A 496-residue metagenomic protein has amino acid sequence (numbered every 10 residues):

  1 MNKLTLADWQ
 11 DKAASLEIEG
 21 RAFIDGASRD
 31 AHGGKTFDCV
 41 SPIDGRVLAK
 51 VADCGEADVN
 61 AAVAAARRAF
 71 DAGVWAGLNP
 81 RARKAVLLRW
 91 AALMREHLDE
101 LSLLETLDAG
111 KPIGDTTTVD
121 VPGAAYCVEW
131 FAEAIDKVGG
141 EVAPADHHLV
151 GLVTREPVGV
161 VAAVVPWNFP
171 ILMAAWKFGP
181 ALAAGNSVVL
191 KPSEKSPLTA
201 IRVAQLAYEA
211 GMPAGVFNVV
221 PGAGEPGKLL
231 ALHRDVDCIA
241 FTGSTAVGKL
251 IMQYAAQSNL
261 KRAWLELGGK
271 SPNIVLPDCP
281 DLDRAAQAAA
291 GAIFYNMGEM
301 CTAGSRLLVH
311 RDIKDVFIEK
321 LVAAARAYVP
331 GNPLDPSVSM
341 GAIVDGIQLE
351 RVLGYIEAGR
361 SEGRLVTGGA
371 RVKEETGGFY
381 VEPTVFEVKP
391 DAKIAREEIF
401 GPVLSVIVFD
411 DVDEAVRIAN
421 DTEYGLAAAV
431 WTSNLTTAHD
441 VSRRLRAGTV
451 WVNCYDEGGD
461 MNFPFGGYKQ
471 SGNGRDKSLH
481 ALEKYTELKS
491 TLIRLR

Functional and structural regions predicted by a protein language model:
M1-V51, A85-R89, G139-V164, W264-L267 (+2 more regions): Terminal low-complexity tails and localization/encapsulation signals of metabolic enzymes
D38, A52, A76, V219 (+3 more regions): A structural signal for short, well-ordered beta-strand elements
G45, R83, E105, V128 (+9 more regions): Residue-level signal for inorganic ion chemistry
R46-A49, M212, V236, I274 (+4 more regions): Conserved C-terminal structural/oligomerization subdomain of aldehyde/semialdehyde dehydrogenase
L48-V138: Glycine-rich loop-to-alpha-helix module at the N-terminal edge of alpha/beta enzyme cores
F70, V74, A91-L98, S102 (+17 more regions): Structural signal for hydrophobic packing residues in well-ordered secondary-structure cores of soluble enzyme domains
G139-R284, F409: Rossmann-like NAD(P) dinucleotide-binding subdomain of oxidoreductase/dehydrogenase enzymes
A246-K389, V452: ALDH superfamily catalytic-core signature
